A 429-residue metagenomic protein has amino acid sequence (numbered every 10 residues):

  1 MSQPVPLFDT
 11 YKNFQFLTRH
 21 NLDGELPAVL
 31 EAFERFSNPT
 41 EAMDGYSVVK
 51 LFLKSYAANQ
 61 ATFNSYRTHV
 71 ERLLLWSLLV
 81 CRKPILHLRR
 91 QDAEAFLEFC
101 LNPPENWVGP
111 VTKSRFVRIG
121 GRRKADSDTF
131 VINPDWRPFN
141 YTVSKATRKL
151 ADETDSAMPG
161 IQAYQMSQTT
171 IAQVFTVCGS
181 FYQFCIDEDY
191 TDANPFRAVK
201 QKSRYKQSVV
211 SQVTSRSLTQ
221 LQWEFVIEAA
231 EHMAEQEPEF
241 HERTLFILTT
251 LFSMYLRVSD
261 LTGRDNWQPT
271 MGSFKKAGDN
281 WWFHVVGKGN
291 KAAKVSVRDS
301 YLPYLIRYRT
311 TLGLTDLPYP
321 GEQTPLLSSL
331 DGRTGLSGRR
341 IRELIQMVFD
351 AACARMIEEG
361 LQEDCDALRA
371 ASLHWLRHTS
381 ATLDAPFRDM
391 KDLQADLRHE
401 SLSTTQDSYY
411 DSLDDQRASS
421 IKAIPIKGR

Functional and structural regions predicted by a protein language model:
S47-N64, E71-V213, M233-A234: N-terminal core-binding DNA-recognition domain of tyrosine recombinases/integrases
Q165-Q168, F225-V258: Basic, Lys/Arg- and aromatic-enriched nucleic-acid-binding interface segment
G179-Q183, E242-T262, F283, L383: Short pre-functional
G263-R307, G313: Conserved tyrosine-mediated DNA breakage-rejoining catalytic core shared by Y-recombinases
G287-R307, E322-V348: C-terminal catalytic core of Y-nucleophile DNA break-rejoin enzymes
R342-A395, L402-S403: Short, basic (Lys/Arg/His-rich) helix/loop patches that form interaction surfaces in the mid-to-C-terminal regions
L397-K422: Catalytic-site neighborhood detector that most strongly recognizes the C-terminal catalytic loop/helix of tyrosine
A423-R429: C-terminal secondary-structure termini that scaffold catalytic or DNA-interacting sites
